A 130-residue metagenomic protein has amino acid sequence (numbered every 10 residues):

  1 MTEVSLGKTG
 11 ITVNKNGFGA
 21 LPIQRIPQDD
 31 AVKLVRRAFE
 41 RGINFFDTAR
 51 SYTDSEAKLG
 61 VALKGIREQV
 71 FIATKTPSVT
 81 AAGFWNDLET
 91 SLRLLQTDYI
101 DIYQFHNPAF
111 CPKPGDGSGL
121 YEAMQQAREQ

Functional and structural regions predicted by a protein language model:
M1-V70, A123, E129: N-terminal binding-site loop/beta-alpha segment at the start of enzyme catalytic domains that lines or forms
F18, T48, T74, I102-F105: Conserved beta-strand positions
G19-D29, A73-W85, A109-G115: Active-site mouth loops of central-metabolism enzymes
R36, A82-Q130: Glycine/proline-rich, positively charged, aromatic-decorated active-site loop/lid region on the catalytic face
